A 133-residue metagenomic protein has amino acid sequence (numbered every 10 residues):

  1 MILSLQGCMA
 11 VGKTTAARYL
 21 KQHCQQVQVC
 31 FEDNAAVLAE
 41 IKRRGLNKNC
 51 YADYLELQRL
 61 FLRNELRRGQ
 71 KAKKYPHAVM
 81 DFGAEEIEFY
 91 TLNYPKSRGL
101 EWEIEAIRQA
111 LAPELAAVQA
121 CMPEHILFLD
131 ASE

Functional and structural regions predicted by a protein language model:
M1-I2, P76: Pre-Walker A (Motif I) flank of P-loop NTPase domains
L5: Hydrophobic anchor at the beta1->P-loop junction of P-loop NTPases
C8: P-loop (Walker A) phosphate-binding loop of NTP-binding proteins
V11: ATP-binding Walker
T14: Walker A/P-loop
R18-R67: Conserved substrate/cofactor phosphate-moiety recognition/catalytic segment in nucleotide-dependent phosphotransferases
Q58-A78, L111-C121: Short amphipathic alpha-helices and their capping/turn segments at secondary-structure boundaries
M80-E133: ATP-dependent NMP and nucleoside kinases share a basic, alpha-helical "lid"
